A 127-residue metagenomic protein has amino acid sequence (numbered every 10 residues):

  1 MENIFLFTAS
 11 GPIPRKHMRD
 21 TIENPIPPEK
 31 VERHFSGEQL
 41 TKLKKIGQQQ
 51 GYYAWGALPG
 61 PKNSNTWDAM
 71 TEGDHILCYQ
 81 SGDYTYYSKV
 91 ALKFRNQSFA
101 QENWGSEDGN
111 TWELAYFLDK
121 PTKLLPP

Functional and structural regions predicted by a protein language model:
M1-A69, K123: Compositionally biased, charged N-terminal/linker segments
M1-E2, W67-T71, G105-E113: Short, surface-exposed loop and linker segments with low hydrophobicity and enrichment for Pro/Ser/Thr
G60-S64, M70, S98-S106: Short acidic (Asp/Glu) patches
E72-I76: Loop/turn positions that initiate beta-strands
D83-T85, K89-P127: Aromatic- and Lys/Arg-enriched surface recognition patch
